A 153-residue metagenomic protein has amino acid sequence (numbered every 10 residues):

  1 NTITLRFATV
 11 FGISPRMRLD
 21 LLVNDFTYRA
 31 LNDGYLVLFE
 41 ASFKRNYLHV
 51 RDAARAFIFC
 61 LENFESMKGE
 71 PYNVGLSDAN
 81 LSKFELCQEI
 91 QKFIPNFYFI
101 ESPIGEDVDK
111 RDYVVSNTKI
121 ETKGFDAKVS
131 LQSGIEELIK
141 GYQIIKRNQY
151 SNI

Functional and structural regions predicted by a protein language model:
N1-I13, N24: Conserved beta-loop-beta element that borders a ligand/cofactor-binding pocket
I13-P15, K119: Short beta-loop-alpha junction of Rossmann-like oxidoreductase domains
T27: Short alpha-helical segment that forms part of, or immediately flanks, the ligand-binding pocket in carbohydrate-active
A30-G34, L38-I153: C-terminal substrate-binding subdomain of Rossmann-fold SDR/epimerase-dehydratase oxidoreductases
